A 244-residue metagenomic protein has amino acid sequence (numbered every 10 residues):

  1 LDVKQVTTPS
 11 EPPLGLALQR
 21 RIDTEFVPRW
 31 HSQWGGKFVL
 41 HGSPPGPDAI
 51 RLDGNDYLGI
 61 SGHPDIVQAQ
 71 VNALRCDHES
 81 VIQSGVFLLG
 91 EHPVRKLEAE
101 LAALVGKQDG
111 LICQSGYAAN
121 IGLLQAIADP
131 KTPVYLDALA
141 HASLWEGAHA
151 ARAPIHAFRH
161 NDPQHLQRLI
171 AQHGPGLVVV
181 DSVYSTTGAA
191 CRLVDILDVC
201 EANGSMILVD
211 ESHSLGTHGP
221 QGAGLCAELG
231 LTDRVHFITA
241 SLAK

Functional and structural regions predicted by a protein language model:
D2-S80, G174, S205: N-terminal "arm"/small-domain region of PLP-dependent enzymes with the aminotransferase-like
Q68-S115: Conserved N-terminal alpha-helix of the aminotransferase class I/II PLP-enzyme fold
S115, Y135-R152: Substrate-binding/gating loop at the entrance of the active-site cleft, primarily in PLP-dependent aminotransferase-like
L123-A142, P163: Conserved PLP-anchoring active-site segment centered on the Schiff-base-forming lysine
P130, A150-R152, N203, R234: Short, structured coil segments at secondary-structure junctions
H156, H160-V209: Active-site phosphate-binding strand-loop segment of PLP-dependent enzymes
A227-K244: Active-site PLP attachment segment
